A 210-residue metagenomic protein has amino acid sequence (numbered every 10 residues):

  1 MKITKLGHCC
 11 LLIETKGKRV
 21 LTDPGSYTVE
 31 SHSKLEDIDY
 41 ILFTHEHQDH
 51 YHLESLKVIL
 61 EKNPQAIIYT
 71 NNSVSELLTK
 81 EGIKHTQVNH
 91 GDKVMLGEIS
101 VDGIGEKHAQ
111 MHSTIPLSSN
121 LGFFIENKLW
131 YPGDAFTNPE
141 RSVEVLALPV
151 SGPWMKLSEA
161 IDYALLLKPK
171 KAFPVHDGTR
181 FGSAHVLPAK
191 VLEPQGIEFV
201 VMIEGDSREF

Functional and structural regions predicted by a protein language model:
M1-L35, Q87-S142, E204-F210: Core dinuclear metal-dependent hydrolase active-site scaffold
T4, T79-K93, I161, K171-F210: Binuclear metal-ion centers of metallo-dependent hydrolases, dominated by the metallo-beta-lactamase
L21-P24, D39-H47, Y69-N71, W130-D134 (+3 more regions): Active-site neighborhood of phospho(di)ester-bond hydrolases with catalytic His/Asp-centered motifs
Y27-T70, E144-A147: Active-site metal-binding motif and surrounding structural segment of the metallo-beta-lactamase
T28-E30, H47-Y51, S75-L78, D92-M95 (+5 more regions): Active-site environment of divalent metal-dependent phosphoester hydrolases
I38-I41, E81-N89, E98-V101, E144-A147 (+1 more regions): Active-site regions of enzymes building and remodeling cell-envelope glycoconjugates
K62-A66, L167-K171, G196-I197: A short helix->loop->beta-strand "cap" motif at the edges of active sites that frequently abuts
L121-V186: Metallo-beta-lactamase
